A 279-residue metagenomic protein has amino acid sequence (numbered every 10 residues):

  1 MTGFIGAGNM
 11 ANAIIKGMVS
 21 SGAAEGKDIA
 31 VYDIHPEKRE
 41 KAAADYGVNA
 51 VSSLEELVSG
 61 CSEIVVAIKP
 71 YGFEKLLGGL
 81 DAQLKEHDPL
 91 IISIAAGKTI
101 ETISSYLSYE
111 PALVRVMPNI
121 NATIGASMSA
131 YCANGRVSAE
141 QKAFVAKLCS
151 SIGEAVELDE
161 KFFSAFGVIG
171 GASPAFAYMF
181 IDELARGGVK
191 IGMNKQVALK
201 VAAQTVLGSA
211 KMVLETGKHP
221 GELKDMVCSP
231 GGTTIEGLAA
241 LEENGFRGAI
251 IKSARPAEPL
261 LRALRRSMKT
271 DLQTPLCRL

Functional and structural regions predicted by a protein language model:
M1-S59, A126-S127, V189-K190, C277: NAD(P)+-binding Rossmann beta1-loop-alpha1 motif at the extreme N-terminus of oxidoreductases
I14, M18, R39-A43, L76-L80 (+2 more regions): Hydrophobic packing residues within well-ordered alpha-helices of enzyme cores
I29, R39, L57, N194-A202 (+2 more regions): Small-residue helix-packing motif on alpha-helices
Y46, L54-S59, E63-Y131, G135: Rossmann-like NAD(P)(H) cofactor-binding subdomain of soluble oxidoreductases
T102, Y106-A112, M128-A165, Y178-E215 (+1 more regions): Internal alpha-helical scaffold of NAD(P)-dependent oxidoreductase catalytic cores
V114, F163-V168, P220-D225: Short pre-catalytic strand/loop immediately N-terminal to key active-site residues, enriched for Gly-Thr
A203-L279: NAD(P)-dependent Rossmann-like dehydrogenase/reductase catalytic/cofactor-binding core
